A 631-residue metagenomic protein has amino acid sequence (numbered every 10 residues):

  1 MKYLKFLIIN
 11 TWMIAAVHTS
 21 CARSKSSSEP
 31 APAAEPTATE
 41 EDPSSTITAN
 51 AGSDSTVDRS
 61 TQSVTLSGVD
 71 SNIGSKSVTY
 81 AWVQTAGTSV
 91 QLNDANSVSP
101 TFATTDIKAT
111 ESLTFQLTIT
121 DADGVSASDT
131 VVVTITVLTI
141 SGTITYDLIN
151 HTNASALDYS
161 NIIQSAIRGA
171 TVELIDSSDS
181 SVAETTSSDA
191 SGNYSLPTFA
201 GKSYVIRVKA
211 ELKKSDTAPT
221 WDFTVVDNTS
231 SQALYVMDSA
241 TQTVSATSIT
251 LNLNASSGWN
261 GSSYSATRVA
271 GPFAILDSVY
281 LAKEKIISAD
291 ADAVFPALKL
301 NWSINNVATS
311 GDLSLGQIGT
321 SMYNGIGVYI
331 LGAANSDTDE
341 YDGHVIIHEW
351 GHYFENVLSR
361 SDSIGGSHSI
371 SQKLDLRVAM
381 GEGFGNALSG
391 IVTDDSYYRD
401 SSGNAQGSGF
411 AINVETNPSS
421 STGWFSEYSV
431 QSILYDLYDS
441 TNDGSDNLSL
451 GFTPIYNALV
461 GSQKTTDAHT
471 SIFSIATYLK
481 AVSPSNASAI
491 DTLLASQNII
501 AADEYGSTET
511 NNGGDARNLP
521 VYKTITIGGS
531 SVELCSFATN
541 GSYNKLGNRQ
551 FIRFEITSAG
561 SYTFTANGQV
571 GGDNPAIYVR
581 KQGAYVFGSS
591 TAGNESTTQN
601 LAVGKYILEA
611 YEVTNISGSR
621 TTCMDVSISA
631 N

Functional and structural regions predicted by a protein language model:
V17-T48, V125, T130-V132, T139-T143: Bacterial Sec-dependent N-terminal signal peptides
G74-A81: Solvent-exposed loop segments of extracellular immunoglobulin-like
A81-A103: Surface-exposed, flexible coil segments in extracellular/virion-facing regions
I149-D179, S449-L450, G572-R580: Short, ordered, surface-exposed loop/turn motifs in non-cytosolic proteins
R168, D176-N193: Short, acidic Ser/Thr/Gly-rich low-complexity loop/linker segments typical of extracellular and cell-surface proteins
I330-I346: Short pre-active-site segment immediately N-terminal to the catalytic Zn-binding motif
P484-S561, N567-V570, F587-A592, S627-N631: Non-catalytic extracellular/lumenal accessory regions of secreted precursors
K523, Q550-E555, Y578-F587, Q599-N631: C-terminal edge strands of extracellular/lumenal beta-sandwich accessory domains
